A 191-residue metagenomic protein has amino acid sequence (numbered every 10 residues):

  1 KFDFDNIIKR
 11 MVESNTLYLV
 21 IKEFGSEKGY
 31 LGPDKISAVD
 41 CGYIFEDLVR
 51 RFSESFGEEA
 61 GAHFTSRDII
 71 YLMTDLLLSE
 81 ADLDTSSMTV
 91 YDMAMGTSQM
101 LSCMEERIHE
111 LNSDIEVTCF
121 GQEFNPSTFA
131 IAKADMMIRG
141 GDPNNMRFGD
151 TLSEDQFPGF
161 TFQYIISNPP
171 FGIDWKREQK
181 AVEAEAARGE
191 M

Functional and structural regions predicted by a protein language model:
K1-A81, N145-Q156: Non-catalytic, mostly N-terminal accessory regions of nucleic-acid modification and defense proteins
A60-S167, G172-E183: Conserved S-adenosyl-L-methionine
A186-M191: Glycine-rich S-adenosyl-L-methionine
